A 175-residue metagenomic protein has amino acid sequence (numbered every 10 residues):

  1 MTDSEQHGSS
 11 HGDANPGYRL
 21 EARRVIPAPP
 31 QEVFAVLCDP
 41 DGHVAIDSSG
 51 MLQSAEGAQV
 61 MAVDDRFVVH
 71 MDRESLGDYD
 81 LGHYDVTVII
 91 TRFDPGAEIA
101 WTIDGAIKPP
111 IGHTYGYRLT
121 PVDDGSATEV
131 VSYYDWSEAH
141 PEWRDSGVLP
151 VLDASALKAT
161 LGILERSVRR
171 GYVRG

Functional and structural regions predicted by a protein language model:
M1-A62: Hydrophobic ligand-binding cavity/cleft-lining segments
S10-G12, D78, G105-I107: Outer-membrane beta-barrel proteins
R19-E21, G82-T87, P110-G116: Short, surface-exposed coil-to-beta transition loops
I26-A28, R73-S75, W136-E138: Beta-strand elements of well-folded, non-transmembrane domains
P27-Q31, V60-M61, T91-E98, R118-E129: A short, structured loop/turn motif at beta-sheet edges
A55-D104, G162-G175: Glycine-rich portal/gate segments that line the openings of hydrophobic small-molecule binding cavities
T102-A159, G175: Beta-strand/loop substructures that line and gate deep hydrophobic ligand-binding cavities in soluble
